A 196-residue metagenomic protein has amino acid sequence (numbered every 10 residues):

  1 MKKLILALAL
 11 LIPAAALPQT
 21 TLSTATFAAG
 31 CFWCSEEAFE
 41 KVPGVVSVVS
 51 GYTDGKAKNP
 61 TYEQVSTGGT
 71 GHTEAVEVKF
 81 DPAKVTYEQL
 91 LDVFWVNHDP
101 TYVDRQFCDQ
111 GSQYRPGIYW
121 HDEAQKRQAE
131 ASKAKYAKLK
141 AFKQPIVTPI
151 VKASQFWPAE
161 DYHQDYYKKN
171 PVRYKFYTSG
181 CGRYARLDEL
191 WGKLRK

Functional and structural regions predicted by a protein language model:
L4-P13: Sec-dependent N-terminal signal peptides
L17-K196: Flexible coil/turn and secondary-structure edge motifs
